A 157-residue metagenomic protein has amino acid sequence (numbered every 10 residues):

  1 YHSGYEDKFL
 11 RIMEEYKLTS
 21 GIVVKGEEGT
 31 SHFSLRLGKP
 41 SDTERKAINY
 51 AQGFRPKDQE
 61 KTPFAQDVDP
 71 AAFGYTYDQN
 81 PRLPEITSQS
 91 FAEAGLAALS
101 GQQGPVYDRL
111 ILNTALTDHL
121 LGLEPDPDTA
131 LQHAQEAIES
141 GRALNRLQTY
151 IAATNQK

Functional and structural regions predicted by a protein language model:
Y1-K157: Glycine-rich anion-binding loops and their surrounding alpha/beta cores
